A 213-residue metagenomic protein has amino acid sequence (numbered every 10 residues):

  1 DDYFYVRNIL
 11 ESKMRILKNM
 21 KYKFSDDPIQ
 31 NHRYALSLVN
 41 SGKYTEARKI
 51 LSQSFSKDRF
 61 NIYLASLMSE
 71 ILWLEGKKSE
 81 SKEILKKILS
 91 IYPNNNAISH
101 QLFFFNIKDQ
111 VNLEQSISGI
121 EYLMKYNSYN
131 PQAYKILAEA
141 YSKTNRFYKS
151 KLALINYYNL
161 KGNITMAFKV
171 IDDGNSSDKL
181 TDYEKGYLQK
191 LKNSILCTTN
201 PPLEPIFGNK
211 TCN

Functional and structural regions predicted by a protein language model:
D1-S90, N94, N112-E114, S118 (+9 more regions): Extracytoplasmic and endomembrane cell-envelope/extracellular-matrix remodeling and assembly machinery
Y34, M68, L102, L137 (+2 more regions): Structural register within alpha-helical repeat arrays
L38, L72, N106-I107, Y141 (+2 more regions): Residue at a conserved register position within TPR or TPR-like alpha-solenoid repeats
K87, I91, A97, Q101-F104 (+2 more regions): Detector for outer-membrane/organellar transmembrane beta-barrel domains, recognizing the amphipathic beta-strand
Q115, Y126-L154, N159: Intrinsically disordered, low-complexity segments enriched in Gly and acidic/Ser/Thr residues that form flexible
